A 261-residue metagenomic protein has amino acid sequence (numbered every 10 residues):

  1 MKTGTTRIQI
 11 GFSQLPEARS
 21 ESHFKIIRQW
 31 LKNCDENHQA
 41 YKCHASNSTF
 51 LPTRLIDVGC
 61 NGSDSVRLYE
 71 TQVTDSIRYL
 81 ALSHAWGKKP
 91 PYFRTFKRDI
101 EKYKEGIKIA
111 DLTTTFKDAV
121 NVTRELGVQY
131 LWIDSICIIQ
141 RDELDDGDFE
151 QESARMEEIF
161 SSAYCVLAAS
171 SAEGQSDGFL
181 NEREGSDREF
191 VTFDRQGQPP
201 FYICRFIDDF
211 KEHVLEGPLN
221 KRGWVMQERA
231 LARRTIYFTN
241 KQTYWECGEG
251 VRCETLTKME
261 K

Functional and structural regions predicted by a protein language model:
M1-A232, F238-Q242, E246-K261: Fold-level signal for large, globular catalytic cores of enzyme and receptor domains
